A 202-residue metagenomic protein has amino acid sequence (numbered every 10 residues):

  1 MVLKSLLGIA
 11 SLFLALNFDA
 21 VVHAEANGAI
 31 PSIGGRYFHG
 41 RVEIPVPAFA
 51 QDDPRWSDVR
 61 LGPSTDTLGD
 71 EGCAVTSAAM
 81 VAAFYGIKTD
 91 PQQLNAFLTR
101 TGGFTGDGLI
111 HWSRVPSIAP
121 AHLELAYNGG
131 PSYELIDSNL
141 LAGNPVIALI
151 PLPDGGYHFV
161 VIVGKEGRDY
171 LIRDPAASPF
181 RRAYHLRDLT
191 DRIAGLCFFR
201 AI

Functional and structural regions predicted by a protein language model:
V2-G103: Active-site-adjacent structural segments surrounding the nucleophilic cysteine of cysteine proteases and isopeptidases
A15, D19-E25, P45, A79-I202: Conserved active-site-adjacent core of cysteine acyl-enzyme catalytic domains
